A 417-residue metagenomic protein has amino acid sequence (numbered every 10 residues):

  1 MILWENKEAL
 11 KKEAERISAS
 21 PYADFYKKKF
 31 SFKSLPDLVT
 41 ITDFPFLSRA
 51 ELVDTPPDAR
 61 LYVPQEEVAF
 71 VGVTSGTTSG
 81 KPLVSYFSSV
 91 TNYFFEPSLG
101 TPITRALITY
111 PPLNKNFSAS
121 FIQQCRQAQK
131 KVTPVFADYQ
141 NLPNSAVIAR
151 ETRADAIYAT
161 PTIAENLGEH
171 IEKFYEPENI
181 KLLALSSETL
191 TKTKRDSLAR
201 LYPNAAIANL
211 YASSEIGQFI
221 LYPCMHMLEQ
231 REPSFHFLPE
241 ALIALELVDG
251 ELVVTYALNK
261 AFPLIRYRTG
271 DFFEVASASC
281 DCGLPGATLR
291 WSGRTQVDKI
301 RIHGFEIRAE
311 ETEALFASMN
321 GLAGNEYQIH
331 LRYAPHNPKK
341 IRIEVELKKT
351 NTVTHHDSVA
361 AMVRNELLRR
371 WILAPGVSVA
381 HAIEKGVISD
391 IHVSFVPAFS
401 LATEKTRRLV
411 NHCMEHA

Functional and structural regions predicted by a protein language model:
M1-T104, R342-A417: Nucleotide 5′-phosphate-binding alpha/beta core
R16, A244-E246, F272, H330 (+1 more regions): Short, surface-exposed charged micro-motifs
I17-A19, T74, I157, L198 (+4 more regions): Residue-level signal for inorganic ion chemistry
R49-S197, L201-Y202, I216, P223-H226 (+1 more regions): Active-site phosphate/ATP/adenylate-binding loop shared across adenylate-forming ligases
T133-F136, A208, S389-S394: General small-molecule cofactor/ligand-binding pocket signal
I157, Y267-P375, E404: AMP-binding/adenylate-forming catalytic core of the ANL superfamily
D196-C280: Conserved AMP-binding/adenylate-forming
E246-L247, E326-P335, I391-A398: Short amphipathic beta-strand and strand-loop transition segments with alternating hydrophobic
